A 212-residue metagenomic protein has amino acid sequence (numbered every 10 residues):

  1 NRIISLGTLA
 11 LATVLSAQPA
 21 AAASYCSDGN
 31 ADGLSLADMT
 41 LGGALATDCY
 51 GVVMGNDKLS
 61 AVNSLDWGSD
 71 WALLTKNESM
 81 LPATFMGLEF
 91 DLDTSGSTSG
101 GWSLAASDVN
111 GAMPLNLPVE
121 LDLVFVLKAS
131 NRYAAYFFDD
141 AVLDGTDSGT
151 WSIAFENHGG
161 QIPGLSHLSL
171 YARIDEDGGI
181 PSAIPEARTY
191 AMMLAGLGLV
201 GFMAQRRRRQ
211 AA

Functional and structural regions predicted by a protein language model:
N1-G7, L11-A12, Q18-A23, R173-M203: Short, threonine-centered small-residue motifs that mark membrane-proximal processing/anchoring sites and TM-junction
S5, N131, A191, R209-A211: Sequence-pattern detector for short linear motifs and compositional/periodic biases rather than a specific fold
L6-G7, A17, L88, A112 (+2 more regions): Compositionally biased, intrinsically disordered low-complexity segments
A17, D122, Y133-A141, R188-M193 (+1 more regions): Aromatic-enriched hydrophobic runs in primary sequence
A23-E176: Extracellular or exported targeting regions of proteins
F202-A212: C-terminal membrane-anchoring or membrane-association module
